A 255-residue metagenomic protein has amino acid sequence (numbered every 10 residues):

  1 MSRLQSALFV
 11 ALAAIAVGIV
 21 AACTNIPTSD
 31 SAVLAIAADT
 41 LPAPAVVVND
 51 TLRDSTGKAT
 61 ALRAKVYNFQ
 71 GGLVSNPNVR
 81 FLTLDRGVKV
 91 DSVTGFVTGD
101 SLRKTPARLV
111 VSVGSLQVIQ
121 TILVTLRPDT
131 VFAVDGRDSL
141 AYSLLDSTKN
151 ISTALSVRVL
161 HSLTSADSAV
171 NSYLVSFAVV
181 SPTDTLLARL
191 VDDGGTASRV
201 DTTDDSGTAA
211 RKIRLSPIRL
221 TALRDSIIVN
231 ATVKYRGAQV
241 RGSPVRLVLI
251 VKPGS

Functional and structural regions predicted by a protein language model:
M1-L12: Bacterial N-terminal signal peptides that target proteins for export
G18-A22: C-terminal motif of bacterial Sec signal peptides marking the signal peptidase cleavage site
T24-F69, V90-T94, K104, S115-V170 (+2 more regions): Short S/T/G/P-enriched beta-strand
G72-R86, Y173-P182: Change to "...patches in solvent-exposed regions of secreted, membrane-anchored, or virion-exposed structural
L73, T83, D91-S92, D201: Extracytoplasmic/lumenal domain signature
V90-V97, R103, G195-A197, T203-R211: Glycine-centered loop-to-beta-strand initiation motif
A209-R219: Short, solvent-exposed, Trp/other aromatic-anchored flexible loops in extracytoplasmic proteins
